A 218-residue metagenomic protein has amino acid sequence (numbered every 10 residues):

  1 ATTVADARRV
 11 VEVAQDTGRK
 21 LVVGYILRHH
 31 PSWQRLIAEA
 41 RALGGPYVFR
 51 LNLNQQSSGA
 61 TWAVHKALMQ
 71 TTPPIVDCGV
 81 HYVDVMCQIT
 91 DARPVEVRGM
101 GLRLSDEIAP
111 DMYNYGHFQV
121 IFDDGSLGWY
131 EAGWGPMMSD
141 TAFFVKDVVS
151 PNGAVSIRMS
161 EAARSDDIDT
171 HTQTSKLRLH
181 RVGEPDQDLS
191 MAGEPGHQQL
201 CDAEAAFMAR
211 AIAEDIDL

Functional and structural regions predicted by a protein language model:
A1-R28: Beta-strand-loop-alpha-helix segment that lines the small-molecule cofactor/substrate pocket of alpha/beta enzymes
R8, H30, V80-D84, Q199-A206: A structural signal for well-ordered alpha-helical segments within the folded catalytic domains of diverse enzymes
K20, L27-P110, F118: Predominantly a Rossmann-like dinucleotide-binding segment in NAD(P)-dependent oxidoreductases
Q70-V76, S139, M191-Q199: A short glycine-threonine-serine/GTX helix/turn-capping micro-motif
V83-D167, D202-D217: Contiguous beta-strand/loop segments that form the cofactor/metal-binding neighborhood of enzyme cores
K146, A162-Q187: Short polybasic amphipathic segments
R178-L218: C-terminal helical cap and adjacent loop that interface with cofactors, partners, or active-site loops
